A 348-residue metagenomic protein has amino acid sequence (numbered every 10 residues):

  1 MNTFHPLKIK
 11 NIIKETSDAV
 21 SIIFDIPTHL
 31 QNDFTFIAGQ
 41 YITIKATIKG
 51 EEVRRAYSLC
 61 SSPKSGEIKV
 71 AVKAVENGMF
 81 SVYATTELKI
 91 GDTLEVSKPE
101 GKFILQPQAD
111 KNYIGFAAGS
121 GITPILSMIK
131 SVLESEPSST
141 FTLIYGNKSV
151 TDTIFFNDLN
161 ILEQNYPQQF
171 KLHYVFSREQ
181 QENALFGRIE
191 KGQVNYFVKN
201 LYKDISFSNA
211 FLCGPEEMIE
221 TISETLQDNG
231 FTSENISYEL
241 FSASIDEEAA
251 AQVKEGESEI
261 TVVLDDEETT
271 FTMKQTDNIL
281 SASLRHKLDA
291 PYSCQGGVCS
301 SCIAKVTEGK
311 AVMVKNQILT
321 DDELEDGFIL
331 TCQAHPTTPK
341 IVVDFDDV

Functional and structural regions predicted by a protein language model:
M1-K8, K14, D18, T28-L30 (+6 more regions): Iron-sulfur (Fe-S) cluster-binding modules
N2-T93, N147-S149, N160, S177-E179: Ferredoxin-reductase
T47, P99-E100, D346: Short, surface-exposed secondary-structure boundary micro-motifs
Y83-T261, E268: FNR/FR-type flavoprotein reductase catalytic core
G256-P291, T307: C-terminal accessory/binding modules appended to enzymatic or scaffolding proteins
R285-H286, S301-V348: Iron-sulfur (Fe-S) cluster-binding segments and ferredoxin-like electron-carrier domains, especially [2Fe-2S]
